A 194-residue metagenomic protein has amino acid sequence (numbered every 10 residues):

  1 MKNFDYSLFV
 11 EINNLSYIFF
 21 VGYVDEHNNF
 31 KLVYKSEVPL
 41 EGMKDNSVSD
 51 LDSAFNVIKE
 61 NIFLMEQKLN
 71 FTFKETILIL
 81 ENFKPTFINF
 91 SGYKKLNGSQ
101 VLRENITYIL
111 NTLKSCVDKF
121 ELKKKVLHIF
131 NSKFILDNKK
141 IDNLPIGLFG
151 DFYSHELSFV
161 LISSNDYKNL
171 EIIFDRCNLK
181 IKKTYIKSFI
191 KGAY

Functional and structural regions predicted by a protein language model:
M1-S16, Y23-E75, L80-Y194: Nucleotide/phosphate-binding catalytic cleft detector across ATP-hydrolyzing and phosphate-transferring enzymes
